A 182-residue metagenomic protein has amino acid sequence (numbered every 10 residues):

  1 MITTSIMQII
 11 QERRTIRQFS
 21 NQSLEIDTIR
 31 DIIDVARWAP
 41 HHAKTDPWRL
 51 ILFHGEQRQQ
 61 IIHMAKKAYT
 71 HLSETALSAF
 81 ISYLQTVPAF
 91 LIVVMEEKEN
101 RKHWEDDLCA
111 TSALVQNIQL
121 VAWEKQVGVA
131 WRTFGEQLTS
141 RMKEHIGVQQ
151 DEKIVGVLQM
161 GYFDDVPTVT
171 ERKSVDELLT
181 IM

Functional and structural regions predicted by a protein language model:
M1-V87, M182: N-terminal amphipathic, basic helical "cap/leader" segment at the start of enzyme domains
I2, Q8, V155-M182: C-terminal helix-cap and adjacent tail motif
A36, E99-H145: Small-aliphatic-rich amphipathic alpha-helix that forms the alpha element of a beta-alpha
G55-Q60, K66-K67, E97-E99, S140 (+1 more regions): Short, charged/polar surface micro-motifs in flexible loops or helix N-caps
A89, K125, I154-G156: Generic beta-strand structural signal
F90-V94: Active-site-flanking beta-strand signature of metal-NTP-handling nucleotidyl enzymes and homologous cyclase-like
K143-V155: Short, electropositive alpha-helical surface patch
